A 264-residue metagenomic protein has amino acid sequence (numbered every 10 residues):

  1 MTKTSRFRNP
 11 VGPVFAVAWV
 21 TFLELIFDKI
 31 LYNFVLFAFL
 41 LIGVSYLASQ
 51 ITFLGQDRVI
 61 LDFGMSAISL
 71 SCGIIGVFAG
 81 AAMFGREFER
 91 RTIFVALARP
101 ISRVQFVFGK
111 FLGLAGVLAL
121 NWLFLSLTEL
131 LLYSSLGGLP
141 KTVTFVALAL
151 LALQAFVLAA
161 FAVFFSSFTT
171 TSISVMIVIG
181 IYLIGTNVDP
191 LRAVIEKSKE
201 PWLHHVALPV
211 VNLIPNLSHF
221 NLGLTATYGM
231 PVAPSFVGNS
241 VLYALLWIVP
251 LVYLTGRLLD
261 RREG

Functional and structural regions predicted by a protein language model:
T2-Y32: Aromatic- and glycine-rich beta-strand/loop motifs that create alpha-glucan
F7-R8, F39-M83, V107-V175, A193 (+2 more regions): Secretory targeting signals
F27-L41, L114, H205-P209: Alpha-helical transmembrane segments of integral membrane proteins, especially early/N-terminal helices
L36-F39, I173-G185: Central hydrophobic cores of alpha-helical transmembrane segments in multi-pass integral membrane proteins
I51-L54, V178-R261: Terminal transmembrane helical anchor/hairpin motif
T92-A96: Short cytoplasmic-facing helical segments at TM-TM junctions of multi-pass membrane proteins
